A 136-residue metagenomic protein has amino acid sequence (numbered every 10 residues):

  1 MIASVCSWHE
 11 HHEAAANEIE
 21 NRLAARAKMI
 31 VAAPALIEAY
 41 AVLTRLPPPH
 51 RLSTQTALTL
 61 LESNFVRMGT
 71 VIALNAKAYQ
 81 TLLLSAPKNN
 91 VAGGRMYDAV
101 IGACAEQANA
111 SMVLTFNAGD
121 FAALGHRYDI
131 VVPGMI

Functional and structural regions predicted by a protein language model:
M1, A35, A78, V100-I101 (+1 more regions): Alpha-helix capping/helix-boundary segments
M1-V31, L46-T59, A123, I136: Short, well-structured N-terminal submotif of metal-dependent ribonuclease cores
A3, A41-T44, E62, L84: Generic alpha-helical structural context detector
S7, A33-I37, F65-N89: Acidic catalytic patch
A25-M29, R67-T70, Q107-M112: Short active-site oxyanion
I30-V31, A73, M96, T115: Short beta-strand scaffold positions
L36, P49-T70: Glycine/small-residue-rich phosphate/adenosyl-binding loop
A99-I136: Acidic, PIN/NYN-like endoribonuclease modules and their adjacent C-terminal/linker elements
